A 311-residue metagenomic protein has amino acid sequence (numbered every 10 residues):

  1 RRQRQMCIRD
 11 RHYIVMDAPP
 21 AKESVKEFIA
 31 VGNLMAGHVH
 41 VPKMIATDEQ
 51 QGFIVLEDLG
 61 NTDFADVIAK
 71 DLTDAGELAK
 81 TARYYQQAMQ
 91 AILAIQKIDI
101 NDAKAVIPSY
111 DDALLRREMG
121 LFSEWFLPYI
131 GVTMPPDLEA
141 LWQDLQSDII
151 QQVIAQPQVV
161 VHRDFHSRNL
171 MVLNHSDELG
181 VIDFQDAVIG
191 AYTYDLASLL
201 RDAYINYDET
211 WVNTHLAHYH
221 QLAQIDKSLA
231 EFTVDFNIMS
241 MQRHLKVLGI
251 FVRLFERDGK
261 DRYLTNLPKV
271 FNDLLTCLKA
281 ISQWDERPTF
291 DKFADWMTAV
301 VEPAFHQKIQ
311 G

Functional and structural regions predicted by a protein language model:
R1-I8: Short, small-residue-biased leader/transition segments that mark boundaries at the very start of proteins
R9-R116, L121, P128: ATP-binding pocket architecture of kinase catalytic cores
N61, L173, L179, A187-I189 (+1 more regions): Activation segment
I100-P108, A113, E118-V160, S228-A230: An alpha-helical support segment within catalytic cores of ATP-dependent transferases
G120-I130, Y192-D226, I238-D258, V270-L278: Active-site activation/catalytic loop segments of kinase-like enzymes and analogous catalytic loops in related
D164, D183: Conserved catalytic-loop position in the HRD/HxD motif
G249-G311: ATP/Mg2+ or Mg2+-diphosphate-binding catalytic cores that bind nucleotide phosphates or diphosphates via glycine-rich
